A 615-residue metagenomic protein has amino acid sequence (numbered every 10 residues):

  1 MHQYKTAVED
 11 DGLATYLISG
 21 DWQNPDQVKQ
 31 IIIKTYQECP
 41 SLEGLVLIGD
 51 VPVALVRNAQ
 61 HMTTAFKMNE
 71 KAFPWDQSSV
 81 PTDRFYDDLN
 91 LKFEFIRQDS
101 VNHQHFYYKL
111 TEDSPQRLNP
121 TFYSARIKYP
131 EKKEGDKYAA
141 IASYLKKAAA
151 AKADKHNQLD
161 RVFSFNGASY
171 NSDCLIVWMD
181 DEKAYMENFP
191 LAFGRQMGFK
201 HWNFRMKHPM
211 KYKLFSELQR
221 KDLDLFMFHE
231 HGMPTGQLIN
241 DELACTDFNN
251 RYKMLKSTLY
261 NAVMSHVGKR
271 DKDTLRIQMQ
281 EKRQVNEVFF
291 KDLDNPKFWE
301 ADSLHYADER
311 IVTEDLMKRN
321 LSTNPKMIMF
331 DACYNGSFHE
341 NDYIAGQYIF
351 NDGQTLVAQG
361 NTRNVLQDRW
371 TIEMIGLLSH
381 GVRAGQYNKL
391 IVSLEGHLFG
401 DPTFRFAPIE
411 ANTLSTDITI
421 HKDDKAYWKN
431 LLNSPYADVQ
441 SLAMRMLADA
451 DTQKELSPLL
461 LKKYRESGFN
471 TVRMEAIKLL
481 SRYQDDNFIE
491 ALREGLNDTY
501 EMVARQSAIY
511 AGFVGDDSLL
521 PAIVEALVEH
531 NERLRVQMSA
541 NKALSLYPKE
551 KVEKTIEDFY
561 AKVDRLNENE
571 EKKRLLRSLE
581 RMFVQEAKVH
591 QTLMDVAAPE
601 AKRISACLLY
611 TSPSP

Functional and structural regions predicted by a protein language model:
D11-A14, P40-G44, Q158-R161, K221-L225 (+2 more regions): Loop/turn elements at helix/coil->beta-strand transitions in domains of secreted/extracellular proteins
P25-H208, Y212, E217-L225, G232-N249: Structured catalytic cores of large enzymes
S78-Y144, K253-W370: Catalytic cores of nucleophile-dependent amide-cleaving enzymes
T371-K454, N470-E475: Caspase-like cysteine protease fold
D417-T419, D438-D451, T471-Y483, A504-D516 (+3 more regions): Structural detector for internal amphipathic alpha-helices that build alpha-solenoid repeat scaffolds
H421-N430, T452-Y464, D485-G495, D516-V528 (+2 more regions): Amphipathic alpha-helical scaffolding segments comprising HEAT/armadillo-like alpha-solenoid repeats
P435-Y436, G468-F469, T499-Y500, N531-R533 (+2 more regions): Short inter-helical turns and helix N-cap capping residues of alpha-solenoid HEAT/ARM repeat scaffolds
Y610-S614: Conserved small/polar residues in nucleotide/adenosyl-binding loops
